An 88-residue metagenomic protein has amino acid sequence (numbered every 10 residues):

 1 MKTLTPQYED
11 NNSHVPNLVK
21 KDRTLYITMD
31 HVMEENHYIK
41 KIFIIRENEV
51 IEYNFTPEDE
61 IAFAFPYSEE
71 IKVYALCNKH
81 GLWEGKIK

Functional and structural regions predicted by a protein language model:
M1-D22: Transition segment at domain starts
Y26-V32: Short edge beta-strand/loop segments characteristic of extracellular beta-sandwich folds
K41-I45: Beta-strand signatures of extracellular beta-sandwich domains
R46-N54, W83: Surface-exposed loop/edge segments in extracytoplasmic proteins
D59-F63: Short strand-edge motifs at loop-to-beta-strand transitions and within beta-strands of extracellular beta-rich domains
A64-I71: Surface-exposed, short loops/turns at beta-strand junctions within beta-sandwich domains
V73-K79: Short, exposed beta-strand-loop hairpins at the edges of beta-sheets in extracellular/periplasmic proteins
K79-K88: Edge beta-strands of extracellular beta-sandwich domains
